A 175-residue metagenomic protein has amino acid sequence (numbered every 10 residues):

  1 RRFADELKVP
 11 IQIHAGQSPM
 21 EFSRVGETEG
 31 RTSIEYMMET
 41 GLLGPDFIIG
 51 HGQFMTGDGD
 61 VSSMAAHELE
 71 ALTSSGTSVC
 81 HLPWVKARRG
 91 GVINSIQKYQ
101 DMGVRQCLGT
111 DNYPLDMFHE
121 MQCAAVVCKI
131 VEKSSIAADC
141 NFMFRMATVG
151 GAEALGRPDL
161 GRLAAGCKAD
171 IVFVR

Functional and structural regions predicted by a protein language model:
R1-S78, R89-Q106: Histidine/acidic residue-rich metal-binding segments in metalloenzymes
Q17, G50, V85, N112 (+1 more regions): Residue-level "edge-of-site" marker
E39-D46, N94-R175: His/Asp/Glu-enriched, well-ordered alpha-helical/loop segment that forms or immediately abuts the divalent-metal
G50, C80-L82, V174: Replace "UDP/GDP/ADP/TDP-sugars" with "nucleotide-sugars
F54-M55, V85-K86, P158: Short beta->alpha connector loops
P83-R89, G109-P114: Glycine-rich phosphate/pyrophosphate-binding beta-alpha loops
